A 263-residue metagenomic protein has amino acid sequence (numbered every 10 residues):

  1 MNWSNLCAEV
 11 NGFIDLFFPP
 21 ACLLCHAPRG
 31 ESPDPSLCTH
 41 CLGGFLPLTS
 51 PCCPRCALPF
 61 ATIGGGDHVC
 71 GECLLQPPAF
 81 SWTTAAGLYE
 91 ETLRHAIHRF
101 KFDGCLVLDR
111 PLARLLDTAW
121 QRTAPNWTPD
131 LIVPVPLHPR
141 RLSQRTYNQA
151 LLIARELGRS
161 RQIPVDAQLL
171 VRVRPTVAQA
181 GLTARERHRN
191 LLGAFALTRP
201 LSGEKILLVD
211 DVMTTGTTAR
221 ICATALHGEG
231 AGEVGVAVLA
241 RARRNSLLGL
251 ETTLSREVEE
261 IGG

Functional and structural regions predicted by a protein language model:
M1-V209, T214-G263: Glycine-rich phosphate/pyrophosphate-handling loop used in enzymes and phosphotransfer proteins
